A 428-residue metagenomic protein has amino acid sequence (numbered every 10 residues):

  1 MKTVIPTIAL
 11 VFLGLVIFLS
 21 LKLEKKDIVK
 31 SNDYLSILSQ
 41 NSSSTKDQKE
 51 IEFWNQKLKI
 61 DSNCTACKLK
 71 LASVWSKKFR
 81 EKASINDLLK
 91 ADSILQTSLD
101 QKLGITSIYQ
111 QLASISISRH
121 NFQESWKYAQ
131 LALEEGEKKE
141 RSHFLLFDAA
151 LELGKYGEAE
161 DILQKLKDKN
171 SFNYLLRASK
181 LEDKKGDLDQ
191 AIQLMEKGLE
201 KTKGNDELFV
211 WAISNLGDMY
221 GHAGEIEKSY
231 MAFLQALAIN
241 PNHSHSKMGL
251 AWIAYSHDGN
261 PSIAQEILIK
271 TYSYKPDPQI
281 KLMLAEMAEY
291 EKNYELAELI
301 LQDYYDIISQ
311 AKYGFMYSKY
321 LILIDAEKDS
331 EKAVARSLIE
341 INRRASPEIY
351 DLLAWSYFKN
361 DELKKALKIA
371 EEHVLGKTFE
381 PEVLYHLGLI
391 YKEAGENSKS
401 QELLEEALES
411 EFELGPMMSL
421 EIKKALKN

Functional and structural regions predicted by a protein language model:
K2-S107, K127, K155, E160-D161 (+2 more regions): N-terminal leader/linker segments that initiate helical-solenoid repeat arrays
K30-S31, T65, Q101-I108, E135-H143 (+8 more regions): Generic helix N-cap/helix-start motif at coil->alpha-helix transitions
S44-D47, E81, L88, F122 (+8 more regions): TPR-repeat structural position
S73, R80, S114, D148 (+7 more regions): Residue-level recognition of tetratricopeptide repeat
K78, K82-I85, R119, L153 (+7 more regions): Structural motif corresponding to the intra-repeat A-B loop/turn of tetratricopeptide repeats
K167-S171, Y272-P278, E286-D306, L375 (+2 more regions): TPR/TPR-like (Sel1-like) alpha-helical repeat modules
